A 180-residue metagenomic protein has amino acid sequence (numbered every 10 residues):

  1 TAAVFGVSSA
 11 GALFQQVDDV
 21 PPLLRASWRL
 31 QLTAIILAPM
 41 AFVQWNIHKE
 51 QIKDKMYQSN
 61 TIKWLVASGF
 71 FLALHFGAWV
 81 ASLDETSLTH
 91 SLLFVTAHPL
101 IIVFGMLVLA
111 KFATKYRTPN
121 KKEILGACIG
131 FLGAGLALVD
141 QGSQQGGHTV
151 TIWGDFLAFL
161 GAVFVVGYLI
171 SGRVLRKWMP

Functional and structural regions predicted by a protein language model:
T1-S27, M40, A67-L74, A78 (+1 more regions): Glycine-/small-residue-enriched transmembrane alpha-helix faces in small-molecule transporters and effluxers
A2, W28-R29, A67, F94-A97 (+1 more regions): Hydrophobic core positions of alpha-helical segments in small-molecule transporters and transporter systems
G6, W45-V95, L136: Specific transmembrane alpha-helical segments of multi-pass solute transporters/efflux pumps, especially DMT/EamA
S8, Q31-I35, L100, F131 (+1 more regions): Small-residue-rich packing faces within the transmembrane alpha-helices of Major Facilitator Superfamily
F14-D18, L83-D84, A110, R176: Helix-capping/transition residues at the boundaries of transmembrane alpha-helices and the short helical linkers
L24-R25, L30-I35, V80-T118, G161: Specific alpha-helical transmembrane segments that line the substrate/conduction pathway and gating interfaces
L37, A41, V66, F104-L107 (+1 more regions): Hydrophobic transmembrane alpha-helices of multi-pass small-molecule transport proteins
K49-Y57, A110-K121, R173-P180: Membrane-interface helix-boundary motifs at transmembrane edges
